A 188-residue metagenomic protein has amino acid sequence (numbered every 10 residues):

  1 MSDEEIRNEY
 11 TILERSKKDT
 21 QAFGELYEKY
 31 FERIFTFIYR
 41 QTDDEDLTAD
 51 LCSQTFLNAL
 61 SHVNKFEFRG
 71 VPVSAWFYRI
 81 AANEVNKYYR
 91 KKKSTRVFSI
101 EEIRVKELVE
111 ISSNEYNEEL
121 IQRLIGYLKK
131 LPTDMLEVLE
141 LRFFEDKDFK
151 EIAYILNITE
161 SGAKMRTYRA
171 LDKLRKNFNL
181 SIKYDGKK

Functional and structural regions predicted by a protein language model:
M1-R33, G186-K188: N-terminal module of bacterial RNA polymerase sigma factors
Y10-R15, R123-L131: Short amphipathic alpha-helical boundary/capping segments
D19, E118, L128-L136: Short helix-coil-helix linker/hinge
Y27-D46, H62, L128, N177-L180: Amphipathic, Lys/Arg- and hydrophobic-enriched alpha-helical face
D50-L57, V71-N83: Structural recognition of an alpha-helix C-terminal capping motif at a helix-to-coil junction
K65-F68, R79-S99: Arg/Lys-rich amphipathic alpha helix in sigma70-family domain 2
N86, L124, M135, L141-F144 (+2 more regions): DNA-recognition helix of helix-turn-helix
K87, T95-I121: Internal acidic/polar
